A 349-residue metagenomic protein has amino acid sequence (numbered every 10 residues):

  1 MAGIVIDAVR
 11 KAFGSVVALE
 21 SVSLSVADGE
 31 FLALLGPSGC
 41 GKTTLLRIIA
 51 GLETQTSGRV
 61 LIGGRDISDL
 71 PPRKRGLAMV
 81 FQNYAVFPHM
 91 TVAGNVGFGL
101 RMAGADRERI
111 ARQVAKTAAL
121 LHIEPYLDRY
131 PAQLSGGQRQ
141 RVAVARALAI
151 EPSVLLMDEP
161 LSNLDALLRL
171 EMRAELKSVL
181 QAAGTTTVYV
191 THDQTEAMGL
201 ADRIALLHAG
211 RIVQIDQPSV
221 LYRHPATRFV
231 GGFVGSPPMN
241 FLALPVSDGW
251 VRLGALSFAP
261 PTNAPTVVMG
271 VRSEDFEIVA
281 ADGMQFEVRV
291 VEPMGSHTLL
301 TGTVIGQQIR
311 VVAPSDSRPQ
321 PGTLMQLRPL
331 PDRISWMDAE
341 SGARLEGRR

Functional and structural regions predicted by a protein language model:
V5, S25, L61, Q326-R328: ABC ATPase nucleotide-binding domain
F31, P72-F229: ABC ATPase nucleotide-binding domains
L35-P37: The feature captures the beta-strand-to-loop junction immediately N-terminal to the Walker
T43-L46, V142: ABC ATPase nucleotide-binding domain helices that frame the ATP-binding cleft
A50: Helix-to-loop junction immediately C-terminal to a conserved catalytic motif
G58-D66: Conserved ABC transporter NBD signature motif
P237-N240, V246, W250-R349: Non-catalytic connector elements of ABC transporters
